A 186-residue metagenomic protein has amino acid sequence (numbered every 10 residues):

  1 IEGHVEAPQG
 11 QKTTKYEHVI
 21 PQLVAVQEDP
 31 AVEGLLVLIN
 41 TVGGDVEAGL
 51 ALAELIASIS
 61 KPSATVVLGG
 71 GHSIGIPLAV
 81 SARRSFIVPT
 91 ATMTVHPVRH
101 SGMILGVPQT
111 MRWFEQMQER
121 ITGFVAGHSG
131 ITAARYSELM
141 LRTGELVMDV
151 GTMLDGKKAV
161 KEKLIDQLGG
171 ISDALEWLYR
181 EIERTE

Functional and structural regions predicted by a protein language model:
I1-I76, V80-E186: N-terminal organellar transit peptides
